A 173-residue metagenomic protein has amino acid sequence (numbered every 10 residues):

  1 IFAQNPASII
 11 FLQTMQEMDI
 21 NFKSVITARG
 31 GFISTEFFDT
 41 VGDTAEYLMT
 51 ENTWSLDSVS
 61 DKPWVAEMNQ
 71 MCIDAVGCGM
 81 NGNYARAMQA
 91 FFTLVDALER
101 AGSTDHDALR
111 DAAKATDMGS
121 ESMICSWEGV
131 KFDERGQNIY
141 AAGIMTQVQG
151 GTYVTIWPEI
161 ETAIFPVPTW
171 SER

Functional and structural regions predicted by a protein language model:
I1-R173: Extracytosolic ligand-binding ectodomains
